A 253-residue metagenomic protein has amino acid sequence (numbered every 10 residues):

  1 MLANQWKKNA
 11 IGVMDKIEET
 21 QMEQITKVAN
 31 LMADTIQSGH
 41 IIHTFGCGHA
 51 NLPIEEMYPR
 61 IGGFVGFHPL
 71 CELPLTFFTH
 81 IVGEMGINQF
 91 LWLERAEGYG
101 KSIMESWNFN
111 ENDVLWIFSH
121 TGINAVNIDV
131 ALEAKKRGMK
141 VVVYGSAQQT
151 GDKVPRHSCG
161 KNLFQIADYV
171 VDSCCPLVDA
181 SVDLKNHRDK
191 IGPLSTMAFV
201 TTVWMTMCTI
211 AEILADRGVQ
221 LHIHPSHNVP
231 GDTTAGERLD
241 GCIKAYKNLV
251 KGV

Functional and structural regions predicted by a protein language model:
M1-E19: Generic N-terminal amphipathic, Lys/Arg-enriched alpha-helix
K7, E97-K101, E105, A125 (+2 more regions): Conserved, well-structured ligand/cofactor-binding cores
M14-Q24, L115-N124: Short, glycine-rich nucleotide/cofactor-binding loops
T20-Q37, I103: A short, well-structured juxtamembrane/interface segment
T20-V28, I42, L214-H224: Flexible, glycine/charged-enriched surface loops at secondary-structure junctions
Q37, T44-C208: Glycine-rich phosphate-binding loops that contact phosphosugars or nucleotide phosphates
D179-D183, E212-E237: Internal, active-site/partner-interface "lid" segment
V229-V253: Acidic, Ser/Thr-rich low-complexity intrinsically disordered segments
